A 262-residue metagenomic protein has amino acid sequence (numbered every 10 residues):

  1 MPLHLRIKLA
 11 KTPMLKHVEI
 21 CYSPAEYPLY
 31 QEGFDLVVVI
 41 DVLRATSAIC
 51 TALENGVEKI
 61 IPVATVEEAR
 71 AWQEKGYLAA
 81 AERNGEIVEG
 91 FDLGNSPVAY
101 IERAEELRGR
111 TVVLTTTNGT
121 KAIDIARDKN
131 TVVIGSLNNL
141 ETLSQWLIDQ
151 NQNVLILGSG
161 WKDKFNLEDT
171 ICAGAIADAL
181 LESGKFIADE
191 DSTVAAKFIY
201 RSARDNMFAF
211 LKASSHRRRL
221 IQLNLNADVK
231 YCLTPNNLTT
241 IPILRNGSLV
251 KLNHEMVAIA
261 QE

Functional and structural regions predicted by a protein language model:
M1-L3: Intrinsically disordered, low-complexity proline-rich regions
I7-L9, A79: Intrinsically disordered, low-complexity regions enriched in acidic/Ser/Thr/Pro/Gln residues
L9-L15, I20-A25, L29-V42: Non-transmembrane, aqueous-exposed alpha-helical and coiled segments at domain scale
L15-H17, G33-D35, V57-E58, E74-Y77 (+3 more regions): Short coil/turn connectors at secondary-structure junctions
I20-Y30, A45-E54, E67-V112, T116 (+2 more regions): Residues that scaffold, gate, or flank divalent-cation-dependent active/transport sites
L78, D92-K121, I125-T131, Q145 (+2 more regions): Long, charged alpha-helical interface segments
T116-N118, S136, I156-G160: Short, structured patches in soluble enzyme cores that scaffold and shape functional sites
S159-D169: Phosphate/ribose-phosphate-bearing ligand recognition and processing surfaces, centered on ADP-ribose/NAD(+/P+) systems
